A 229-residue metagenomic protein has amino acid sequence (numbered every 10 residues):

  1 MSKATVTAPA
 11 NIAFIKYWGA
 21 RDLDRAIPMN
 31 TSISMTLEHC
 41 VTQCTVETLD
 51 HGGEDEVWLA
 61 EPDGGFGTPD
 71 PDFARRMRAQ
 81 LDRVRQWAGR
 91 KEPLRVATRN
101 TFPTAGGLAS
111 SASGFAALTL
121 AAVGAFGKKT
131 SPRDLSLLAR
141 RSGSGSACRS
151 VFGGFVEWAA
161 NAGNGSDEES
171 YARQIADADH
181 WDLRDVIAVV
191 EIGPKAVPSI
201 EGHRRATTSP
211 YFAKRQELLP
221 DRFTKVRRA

Functional and structural regions predicted by a protein language model:
M1-G106, L120-P132, Q174: ATP-binding N-lobe of GHMP and related small-molecule kinases
K3-I15, G19-R21, I27, L49 (+2 more regions): C-terminal nucleotide
G19-L23, L49, D82, Q86 (+6 more regions): Generic secondary-structure signature for well-ordered alpha-helical cores
Q43-T45, F155-E157, D185-V189: Conserved hydrophobic/aromatic beta-strand scaffold that supports enzyme active sites
A60, R133-L138, H203-T207: Short alpha-helical "patches" and their helix-cap loops
T68, A109-S110, P210-K214: Alpha-helix capping and helix-loop boundary segments enriched in small/acidic/polar residues
A79, C148-W158, L219-V226: Charged/polar, low-hydrophobicity segments characteristic of intrinsically disordered regions and flexible loops
Q86-H180: Gly/Ser-rich oxyanion-binding loop with an adjacent helix/lid that shapes the negatively charged ligand pocket
